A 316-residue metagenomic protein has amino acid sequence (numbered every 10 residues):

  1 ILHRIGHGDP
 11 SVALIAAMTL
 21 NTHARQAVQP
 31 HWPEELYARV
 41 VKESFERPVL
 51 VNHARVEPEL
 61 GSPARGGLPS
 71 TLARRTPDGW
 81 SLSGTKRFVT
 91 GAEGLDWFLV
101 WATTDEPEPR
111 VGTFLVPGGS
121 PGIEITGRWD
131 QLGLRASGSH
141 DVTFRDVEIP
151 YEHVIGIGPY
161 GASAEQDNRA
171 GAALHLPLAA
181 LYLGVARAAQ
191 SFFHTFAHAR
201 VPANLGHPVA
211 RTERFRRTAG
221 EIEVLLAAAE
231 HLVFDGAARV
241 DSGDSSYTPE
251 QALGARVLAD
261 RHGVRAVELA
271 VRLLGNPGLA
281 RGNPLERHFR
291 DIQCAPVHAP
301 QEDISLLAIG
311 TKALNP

Functional and structural regions predicted by a protein language model:
I1-T90: Glycine-rich flavin
P33-Y37, P208-R211, F215, D244-Q251 (+1 more regions): Residue-level recognition of alpha-helical structural elements
T85-I125: A short core secondary-structure module
R87-A92, L174-P177, A295-H298: Glycine-rich phosphate/pyrophosphate-binding beta-alpha loops
Q131-L226: Glycine-rich beta->alpha junctions and the first turn(s) of the following alpha-helix
G184, E213, G220-A227, L253 (+2 more regions): Generic structural signal for well-ordered, non-transmembrane alpha-helical segments in soluble/cytosolic regions
A227-L258, V271-L279: C-terminal helix-coil-helix/basic helical segment that borders enzyme active sites and/or dimer interfaces and provides
N276-P316: Glycine-rich phosphate/cofactor-binding loops in nucleotide/flavin-utilizing enzymes
